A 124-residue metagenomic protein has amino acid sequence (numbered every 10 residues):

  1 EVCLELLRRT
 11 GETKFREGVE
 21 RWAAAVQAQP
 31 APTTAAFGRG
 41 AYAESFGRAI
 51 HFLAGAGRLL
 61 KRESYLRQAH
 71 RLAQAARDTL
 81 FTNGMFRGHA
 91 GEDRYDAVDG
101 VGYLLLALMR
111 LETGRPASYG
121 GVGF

Functional and structural regions predicted by a protein language model:
E1-T13, R21, A25, Q29 (+4 more regions): Terminal, non-catalytic domain-edge segments
Q29-F37: Helix-loop junctions that connect tandem helical modules in alpha-solenoid scaffolds
G38-R39, T113: Compositionally biased, intrinsically disordered low-complexity regions enriched in charged/polar residues
